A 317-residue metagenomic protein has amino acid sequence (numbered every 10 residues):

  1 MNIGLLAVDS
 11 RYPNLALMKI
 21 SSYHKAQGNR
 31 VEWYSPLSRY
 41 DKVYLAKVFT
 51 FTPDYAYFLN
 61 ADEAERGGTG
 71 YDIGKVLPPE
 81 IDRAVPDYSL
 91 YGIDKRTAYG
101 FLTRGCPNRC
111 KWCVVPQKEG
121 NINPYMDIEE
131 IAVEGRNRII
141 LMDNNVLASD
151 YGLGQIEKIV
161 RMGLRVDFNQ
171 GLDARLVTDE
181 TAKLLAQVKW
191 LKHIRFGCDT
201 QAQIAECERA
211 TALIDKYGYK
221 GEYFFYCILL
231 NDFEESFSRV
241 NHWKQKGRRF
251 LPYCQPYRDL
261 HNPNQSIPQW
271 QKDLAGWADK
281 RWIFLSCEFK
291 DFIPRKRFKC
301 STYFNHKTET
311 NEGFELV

Functional and structural regions predicted by a protein language model:
M1-E63, Y71-D72: A short, structured N-terminal alpha-helical element that caps or precedes a catalytic domain
I3-P13, P86-N123, R136-D143, L147: N-terminal pre-triad scaffold of radical SAM enzymes
L5-L6, Y44-K47, V114-A210, G221-N231 (+1 more regions): Core AdoMet radical
I20, Y55-N60, Q155, E180-L184 (+2 more regions): A general structural detector for well-ordered alpha-helical segments in enzyme core domains, enriched
R30-P36, R66, F168, F225 (+1 more regions): A structural preference for short, hydrophobic beta-strand core positions in alpha/beta folds
D41-V43, Y55, I73-E80, K111 (+2 more regions): Short, charged, surface-exposed secondary-structure boundary motifs
E63-L90: Ser/Thr/Gly-rich flexible loops in soluble cytosolic domains mediating phosphotransfer, phosphorylation
V188, H193-R195, A202-V317: A structural motif corresponding to the C-terminal lobe/cap of the Radical SAM core domain
